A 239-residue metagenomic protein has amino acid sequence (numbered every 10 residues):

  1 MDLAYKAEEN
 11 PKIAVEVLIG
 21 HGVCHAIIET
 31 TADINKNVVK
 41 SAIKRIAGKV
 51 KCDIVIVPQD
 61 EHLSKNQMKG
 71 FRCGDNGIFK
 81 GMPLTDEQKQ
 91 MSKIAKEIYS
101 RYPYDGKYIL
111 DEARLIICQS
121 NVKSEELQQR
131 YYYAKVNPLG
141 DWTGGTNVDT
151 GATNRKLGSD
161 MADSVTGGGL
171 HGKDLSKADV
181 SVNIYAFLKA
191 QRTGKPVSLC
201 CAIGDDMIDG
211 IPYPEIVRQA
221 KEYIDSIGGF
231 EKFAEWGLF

Functional and structural regions predicted by a protein language model:
M1-A7, A26-D33, N37, F71-C73 (+3 more regions): Conserved mixed alpha/beta catalytic, RNA-binding, or beta-rich assembly cores of soluble enzyme, regulatory
M1-E16, G20-G22, I227-F230: N-terminal, positively charged regions that mediate nucleic acid binding
I13, I19-H25, K44-N147: Glycine-rich, mobile lid/loop segments that gate access to catalytic sites or pores
L18-G22, E29-T31, V57-Q59, S198-G204: Short loop/turn motifs enriched for small/polar and acidic residues
I34-A47: N-terminal low-complexity, intrinsically disordered segments
K49, D149, T153-R155, I211-E215: Gly/Pro-rich active-site capping loops and adjacent beta-alpha segments that organize cofactor/substrate pockets
Q90, I94, S181, Y185 (+1 more regions): Stable alpha-helical structural segments in soluble proteins, enriched in small hydrophobic residues
G194-F239: Internal helix-turn-beta structural module
